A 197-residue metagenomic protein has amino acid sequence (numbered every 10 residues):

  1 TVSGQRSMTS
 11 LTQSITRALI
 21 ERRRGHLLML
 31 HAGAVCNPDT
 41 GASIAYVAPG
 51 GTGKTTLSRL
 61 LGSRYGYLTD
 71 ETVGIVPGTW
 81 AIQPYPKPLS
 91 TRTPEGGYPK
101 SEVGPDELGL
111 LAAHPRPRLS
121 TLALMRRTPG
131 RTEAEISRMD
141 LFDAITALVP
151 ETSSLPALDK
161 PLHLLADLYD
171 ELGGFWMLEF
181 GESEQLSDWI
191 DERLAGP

Functional and structural regions predicted by a protein language model:
T1-R22, D191-P197: Charged, amphipathic alpha-helical linker segments immediately N-terminal to NTP-binding catalytic cores
R22-H31: Short, flexible active-site-proximal loops enriched in glycine and acidic residues
H31-G33, N37-A48, S63-P197: Glycine-rich, often acidic-flanked micro-motifs that create phosphate/phosphodiester-binding or positioning elements
G51: Catalytic nucleophile loop
K54: Conserved lysine of the Walker
L57-S58: Post-Walker A alpha-helix
